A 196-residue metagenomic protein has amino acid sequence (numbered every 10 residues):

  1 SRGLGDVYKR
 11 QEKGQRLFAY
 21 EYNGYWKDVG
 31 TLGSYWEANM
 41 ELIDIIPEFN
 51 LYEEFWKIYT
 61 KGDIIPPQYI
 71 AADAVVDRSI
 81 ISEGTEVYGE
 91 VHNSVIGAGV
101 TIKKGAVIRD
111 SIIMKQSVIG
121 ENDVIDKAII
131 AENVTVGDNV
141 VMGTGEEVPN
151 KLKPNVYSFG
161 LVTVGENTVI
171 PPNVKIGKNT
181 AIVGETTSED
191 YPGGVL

Functional and structural regions predicted by a protein language model:
R2-L196: Left-handed beta-helix
